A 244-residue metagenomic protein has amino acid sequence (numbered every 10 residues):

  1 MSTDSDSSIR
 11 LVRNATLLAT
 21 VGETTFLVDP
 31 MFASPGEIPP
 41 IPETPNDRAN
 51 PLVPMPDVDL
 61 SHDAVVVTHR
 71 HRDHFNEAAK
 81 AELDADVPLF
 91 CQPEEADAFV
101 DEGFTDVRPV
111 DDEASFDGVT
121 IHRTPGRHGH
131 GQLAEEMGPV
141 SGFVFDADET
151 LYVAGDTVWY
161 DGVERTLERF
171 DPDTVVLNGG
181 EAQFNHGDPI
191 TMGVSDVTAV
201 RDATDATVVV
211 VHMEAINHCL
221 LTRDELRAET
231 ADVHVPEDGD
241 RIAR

Functional and structural regions predicted by a protein language model:
S2-D4, C91-E149, T230-R244: Metallo-beta-lactamase
S2-P54, E135-G155, T174: Conserved beta-strand hairpin/beta-sheet module of binuclear metal-dependent hydrolase folds, prominently
I9-L11, V87-P93, D106-R108, V208: Short, hydrophobic beta-strand segments that form beta-sheet elements in well-ordered domains
T20-V21, V58-L60, L83, D97-G103 (+1 more regions): Short loop/helix-cap segments at secondary-structure boundaries that form the rim of catalytic
T24-V66, E77-E82, G131-Q132, W159-R169: Pre-active-site segment of Zn-dependent metallo-hydrolases
L27-D29, S61-D73, F90-Q92, Y152-T157 (+3 more regions): Active-site neighborhood of phospho(di)ester-bond hydrolases with catalytic His/Asp-centered motifs
N76-A85, H218-L226: Metal-dependent catalytic neighborhoods of phosphoester/phosphodiester hydrolases
V158-I242: Cap/insert and terminal regions of metallo-dependent hydrolase folds
